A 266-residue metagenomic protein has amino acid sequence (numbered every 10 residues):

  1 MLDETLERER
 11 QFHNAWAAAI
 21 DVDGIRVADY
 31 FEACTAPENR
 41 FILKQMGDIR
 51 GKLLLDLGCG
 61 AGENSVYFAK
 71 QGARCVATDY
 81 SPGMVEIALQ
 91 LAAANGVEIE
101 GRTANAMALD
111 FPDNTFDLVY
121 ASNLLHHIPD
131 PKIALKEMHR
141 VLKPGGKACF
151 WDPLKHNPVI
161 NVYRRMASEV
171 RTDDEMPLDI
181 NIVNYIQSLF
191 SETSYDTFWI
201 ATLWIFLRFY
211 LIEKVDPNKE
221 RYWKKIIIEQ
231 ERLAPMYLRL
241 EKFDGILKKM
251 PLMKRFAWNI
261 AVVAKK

Functional and structural regions predicted by a protein language model:
M1-I49, E63, Y67: Conserved class I S-adenosyl-L-methionine
L55, A61-A108: Class I SAM-dependent methyltransferase SAM/SAH-binding core
Y120: A conserved beta-strand element that flanks and buttresses the S-adenosyl-L-methionine
N123-H127: Short catalytic micro-motifs in class I SAM-dependent methyltransferases
K132-P144: A short glycine-rich, Lys/Arg-flanked "PGG" loop and its adjoining helix->strand segment in the class I
C149-R171: Conserved class I S-adenosyl-L-methionine
Y163, T197-K266: A C-terminal cap/extension of S-adenosyl-L-methionine-dependent methyltransferases that defines the acceptor-substrate
E175-Y195: Short alpha-helix
